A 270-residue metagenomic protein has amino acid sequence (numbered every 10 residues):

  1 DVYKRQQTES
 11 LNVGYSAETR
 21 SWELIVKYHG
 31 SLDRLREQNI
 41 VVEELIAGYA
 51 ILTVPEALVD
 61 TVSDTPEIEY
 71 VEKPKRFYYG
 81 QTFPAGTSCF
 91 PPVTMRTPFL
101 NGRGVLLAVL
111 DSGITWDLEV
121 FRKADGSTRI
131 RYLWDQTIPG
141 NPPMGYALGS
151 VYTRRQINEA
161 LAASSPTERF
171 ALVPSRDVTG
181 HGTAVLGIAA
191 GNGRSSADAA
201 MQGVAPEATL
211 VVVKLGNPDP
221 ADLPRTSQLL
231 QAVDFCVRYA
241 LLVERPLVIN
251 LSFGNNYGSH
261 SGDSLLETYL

Functional and structural regions predicted by a protein language model:
D1-Y49, A57-T97, R103-L106, G126: Autoinhibitory N-terminal propeptides
V2, L266-L270: Short, intrinsically disordered, charge-balanced linker/junction segments flanking boundaries in proteins
I46-T53, L251-S259: Conserved short loop/turn motifs at secondary-structure junctions
E56-V59, G182, L186, L230-V233 (+1 more regions): Extracytoplasmic/secreted envelope proteins and their assembly/folding machinery, especially bacterial periplasmic
T65, I188-N192, G216, A232-Y239: Generic, well-ordered alpha-helical scaffold segments in large soluble proteins
M95-S227, V243-V248, Y257-G262: Subtilisin-like serine protease catalytic core
Q228-A240, L251, L266: Hydrophobic, small-residue-rich alpha-helical packing segments that form membrane-like cores
